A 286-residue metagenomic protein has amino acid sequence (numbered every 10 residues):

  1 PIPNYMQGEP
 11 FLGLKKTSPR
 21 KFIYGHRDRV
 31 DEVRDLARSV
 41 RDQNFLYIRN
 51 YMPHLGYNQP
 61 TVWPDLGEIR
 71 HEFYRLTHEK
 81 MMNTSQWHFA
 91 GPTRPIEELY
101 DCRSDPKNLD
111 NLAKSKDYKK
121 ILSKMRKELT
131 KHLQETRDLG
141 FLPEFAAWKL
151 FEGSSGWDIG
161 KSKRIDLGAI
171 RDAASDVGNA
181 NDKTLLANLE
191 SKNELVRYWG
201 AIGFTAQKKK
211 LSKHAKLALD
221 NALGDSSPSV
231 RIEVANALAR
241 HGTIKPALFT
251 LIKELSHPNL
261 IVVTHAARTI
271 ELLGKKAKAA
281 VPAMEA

Functional and structural regions predicted by a protein language model:
P1-D42, N111, Y118-K127: Polar, surface-exposed loop/tail segments that function as active-site lids or cofactor/substrate-recognition elements
P1-P3, K15-P19, N44, R49 (+6 more regions): A generic secondary-structure signal for well-formed alpha-helical elements
N4, F73-R75, S212: Alpha-helix N-cap/helix-initiation sites
Q7-G8, M52, F145: Proline- and acidic/polar-enriched loop/turn elements at helix boundaries
L14, Q59, E152: Short Asp/Glu-rich motifs
V30-K114, K120-I121, K149: C-terminal, low-complexity/hydrophilic appendages and adjacent surface loops of extracellular/periplasmic anionic
M81-I96, C102-S104, L112-I261, R268-K278: Long, internal low-complexity/basic segments
V281-A286: Leucine-rich solenoid repeat scaffolds
